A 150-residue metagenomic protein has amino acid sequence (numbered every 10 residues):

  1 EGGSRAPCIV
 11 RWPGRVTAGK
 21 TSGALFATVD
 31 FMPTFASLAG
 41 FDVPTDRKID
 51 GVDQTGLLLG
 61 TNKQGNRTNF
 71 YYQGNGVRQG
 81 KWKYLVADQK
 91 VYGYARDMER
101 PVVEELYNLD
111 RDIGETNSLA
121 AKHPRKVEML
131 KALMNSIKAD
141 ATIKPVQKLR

Functional and structural regions predicted by a protein language model:
E1-S4, V16-K20, A24-L109, I137 (+1 more regions): C-terminal cap/loop subdomain of S1 sulfatases and analogous C-terminal strand-loop tails that border
C8-V10: Short glycine- and hydrophobic/aromatic-rich loop-to-beta-strand nucleating segment in the catalytic cores
T34, E115-S118: A general alpha-helix detector
D112: Intrinsically disordered, low-complexity polar regions and short flexible loop motifs
N117-R125: Active-site-proximal N-terminal segment of extracellular/periplasmic enzymes that hydrolyze or transfer
I143-R150: Short, flexible loop/turn segments with low-complexity composition
